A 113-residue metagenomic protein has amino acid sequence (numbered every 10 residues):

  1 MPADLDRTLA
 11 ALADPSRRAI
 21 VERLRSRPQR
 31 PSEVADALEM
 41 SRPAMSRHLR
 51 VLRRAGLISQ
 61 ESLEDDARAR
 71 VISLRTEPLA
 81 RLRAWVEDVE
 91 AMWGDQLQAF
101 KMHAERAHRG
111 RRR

Functional and structural regions predicted by a protein language model:
M1-D4, R23-R42, R54-S59, T76-R113: C-terminal regulatory/oligomerization modules of transcriptional regulators
R7: Interfacial catalytic loop of ABC nucleotide-binding domains
A11-S16: Short helix-coil-helix linker/hinge
R18-I20: Pre-recognition alpha-helix immediately N-terminal to the DNA-recognition helix within helix-turn-helix or winged-helix
H48: Residues within the DNA-recognition helix of helix-turn-helix
V51: Alpha-helical DNA-recognition elements
S62-V71: Short, Lys/Arg-rich nucleic-acid/phosphate-binding segment
